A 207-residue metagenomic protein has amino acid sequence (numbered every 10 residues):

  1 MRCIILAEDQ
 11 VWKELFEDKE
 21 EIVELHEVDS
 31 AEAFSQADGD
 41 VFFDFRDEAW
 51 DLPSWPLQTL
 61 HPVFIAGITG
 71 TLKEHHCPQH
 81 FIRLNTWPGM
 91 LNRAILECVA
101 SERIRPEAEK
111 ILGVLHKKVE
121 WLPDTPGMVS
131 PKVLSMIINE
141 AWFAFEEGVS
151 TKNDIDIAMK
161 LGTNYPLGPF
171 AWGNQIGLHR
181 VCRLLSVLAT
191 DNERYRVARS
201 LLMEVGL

Functional and structural regions predicted by a protein language model:
M1-D124, E147, K152-L207: NAD(P)-dependent Rossmann-like dehydrogenase/reductase catalytic/cofactor-binding core
L115-K118, T125-L134, A141-A144: Conserved anion/nucleotide-ligand pocket segment
K132-I138, L161-Y165: Short acidic alpha-helix initiation/capping motifs at coil-to-helix transition points, especially at protein N-termini
I138-N139, N153: A generic alpha-helix surface/boundary motif
